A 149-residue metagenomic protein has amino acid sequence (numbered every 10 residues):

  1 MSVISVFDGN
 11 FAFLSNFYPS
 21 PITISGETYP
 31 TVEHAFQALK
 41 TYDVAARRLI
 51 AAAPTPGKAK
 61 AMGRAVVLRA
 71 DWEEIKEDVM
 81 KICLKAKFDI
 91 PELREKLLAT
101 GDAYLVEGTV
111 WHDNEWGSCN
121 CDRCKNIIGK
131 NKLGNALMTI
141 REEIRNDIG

Functional and structural regions predicted by a protein language model:
M1-G149: Charged, low-complexity intrinsically disordered segments
